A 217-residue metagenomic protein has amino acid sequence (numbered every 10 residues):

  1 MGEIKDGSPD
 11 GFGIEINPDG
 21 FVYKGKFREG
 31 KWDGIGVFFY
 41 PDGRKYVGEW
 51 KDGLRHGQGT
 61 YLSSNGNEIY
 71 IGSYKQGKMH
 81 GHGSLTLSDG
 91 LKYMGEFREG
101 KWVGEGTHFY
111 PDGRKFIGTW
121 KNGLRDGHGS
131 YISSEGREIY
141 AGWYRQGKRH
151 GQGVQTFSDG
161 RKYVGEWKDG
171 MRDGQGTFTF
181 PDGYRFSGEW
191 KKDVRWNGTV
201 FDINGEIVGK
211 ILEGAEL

Functional and structural regions predicted by a protein language model:
M1-L217: Glycine/tyrosine- and acidic-biased, solvent-exposed loop/turn segments at the edges of beta-strands
